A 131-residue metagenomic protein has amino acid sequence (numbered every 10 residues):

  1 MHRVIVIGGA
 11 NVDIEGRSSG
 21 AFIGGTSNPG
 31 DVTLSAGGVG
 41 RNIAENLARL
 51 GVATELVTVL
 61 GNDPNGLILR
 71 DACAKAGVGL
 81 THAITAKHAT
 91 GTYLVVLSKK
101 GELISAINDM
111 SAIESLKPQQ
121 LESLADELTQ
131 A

Functional and structural regions predicted by a protein language model:
M1-V59, P64-I68, A74-K75, Y93: Glycine-rich phosphate/adenosyl-contacting loop at the front of the ribokinase-like
H2-R3, G79-T81, E127: Secondary-structure boundary/capping motif
A53, G79, L103: Residue-level detector of anion-binding/catalytic polar loops
T58-N62, I84, S98: Short glycine-rich, polar/acidic loop-and-turn segments at beta strand-coil junctions
A72-K87: A glycine-rich helix N-cap at a beta->alpha junction
T85, V95-A131: Conserved phosphate-binding/catalytic loop of the ribokinase/pfkB sugar-kinase fold
